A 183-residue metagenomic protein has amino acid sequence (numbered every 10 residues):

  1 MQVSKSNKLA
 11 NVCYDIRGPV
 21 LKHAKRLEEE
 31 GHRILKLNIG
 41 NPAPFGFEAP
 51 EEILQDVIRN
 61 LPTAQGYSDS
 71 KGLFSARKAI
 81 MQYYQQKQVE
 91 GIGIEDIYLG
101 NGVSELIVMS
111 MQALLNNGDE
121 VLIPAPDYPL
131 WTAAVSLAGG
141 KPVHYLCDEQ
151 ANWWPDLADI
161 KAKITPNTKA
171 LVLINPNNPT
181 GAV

Functional and structural regions predicted by a protein language model:
V3, A10-G102, M109: N-terminal small-domain helix-loop-helix segment of the aminotransferase-like
H23, S110, D159-K163: CheY-like receiver
G40-P44, Y128, N177-P179: Short, solvent-exposed loop/turn segments at secondary-structure junctions
G91-I97, N117-E120, N167: Short acidic capping loops at alpha-helix termini that bridge into adjacent secondary structure
A113-V135: Conserved PLP-anchoring active-site segment centered on the Schiff-base-forming lysine
S136-V143: A short helix-loop-beta submotif of the ANL/AMP-binding
V143, D148-V183: Active-site phosphate-binding strand-loop segment of PLP-dependent enzymes
